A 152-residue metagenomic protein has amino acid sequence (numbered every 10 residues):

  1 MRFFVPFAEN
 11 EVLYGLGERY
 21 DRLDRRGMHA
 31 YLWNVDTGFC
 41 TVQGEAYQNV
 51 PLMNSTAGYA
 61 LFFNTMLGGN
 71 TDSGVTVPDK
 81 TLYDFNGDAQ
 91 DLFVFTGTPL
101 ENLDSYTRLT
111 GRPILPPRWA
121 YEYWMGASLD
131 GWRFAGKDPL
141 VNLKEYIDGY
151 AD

Functional and structural regions predicted by a protein language model:
M1-G131, G136-V141, I147-D148: Catalytic and substrate-binding clefts that recognize carbohydrates or anionic sugar/phosphate headgroups
